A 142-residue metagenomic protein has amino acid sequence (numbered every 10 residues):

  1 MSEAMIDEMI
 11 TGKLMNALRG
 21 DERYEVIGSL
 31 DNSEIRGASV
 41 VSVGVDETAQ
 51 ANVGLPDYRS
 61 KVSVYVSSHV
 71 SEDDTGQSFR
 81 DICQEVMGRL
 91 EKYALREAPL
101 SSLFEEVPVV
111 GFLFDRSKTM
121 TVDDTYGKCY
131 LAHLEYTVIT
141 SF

Functional and structural regions predicted by a protein language model:
M1-N32, V45-F142: Charged, amphipathic alpha-helical segments and their flanking helix caps
I35-V45: Low-complexity, acidic Ser/Thr/Pro/Gly-rich terminal tails and inter-domain linkers that flank the onset of structured
